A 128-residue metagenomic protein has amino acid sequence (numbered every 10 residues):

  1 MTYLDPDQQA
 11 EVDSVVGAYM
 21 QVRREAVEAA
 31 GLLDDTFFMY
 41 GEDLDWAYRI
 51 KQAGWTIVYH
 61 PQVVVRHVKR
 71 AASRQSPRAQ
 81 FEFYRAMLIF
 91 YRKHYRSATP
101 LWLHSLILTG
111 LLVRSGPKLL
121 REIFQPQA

Functional and structural regions predicted by a protein language model:
L4-V64: A short, conserved alpha-helix in the catalytic core of glycosyltransferases
D45-Q125: Active-site-adjacent helix/loop segment of glycosyltransferases that harbors family-specific signature motifs
